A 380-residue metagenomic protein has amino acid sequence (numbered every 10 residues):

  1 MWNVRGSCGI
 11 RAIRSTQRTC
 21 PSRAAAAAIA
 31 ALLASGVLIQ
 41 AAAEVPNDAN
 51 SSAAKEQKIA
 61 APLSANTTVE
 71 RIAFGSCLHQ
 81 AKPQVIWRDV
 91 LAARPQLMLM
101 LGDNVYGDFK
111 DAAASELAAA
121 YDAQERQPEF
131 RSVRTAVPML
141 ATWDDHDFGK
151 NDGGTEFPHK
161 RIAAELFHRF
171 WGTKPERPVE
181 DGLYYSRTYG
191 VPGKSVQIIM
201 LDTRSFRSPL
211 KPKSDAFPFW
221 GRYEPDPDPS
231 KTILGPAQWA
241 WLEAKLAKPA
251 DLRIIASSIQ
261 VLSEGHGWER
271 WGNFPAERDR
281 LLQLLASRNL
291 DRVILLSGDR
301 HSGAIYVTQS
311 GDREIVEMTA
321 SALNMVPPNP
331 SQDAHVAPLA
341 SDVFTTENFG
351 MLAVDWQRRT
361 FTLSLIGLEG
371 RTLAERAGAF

Functional and structural regions predicted by a protein language model:
M1-C20: N-terminal secretory signal peptides that target proteins for export/translocation
R11, R23-A25, M318: General secretory precursor processing signal
A26-V37: Bacterial N-terminal signal peptides
A41-A43: Boundary at the C-terminal end of the N-terminal hydrophobic targeting segment
N47-F380: Metal-dependent phosphoester/phosphodiester hydrolase catalytic core
